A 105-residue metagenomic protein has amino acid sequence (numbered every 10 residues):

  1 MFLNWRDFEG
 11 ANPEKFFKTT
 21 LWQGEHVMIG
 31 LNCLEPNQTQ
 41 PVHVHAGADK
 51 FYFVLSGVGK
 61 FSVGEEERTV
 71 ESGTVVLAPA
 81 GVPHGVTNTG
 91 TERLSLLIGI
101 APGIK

Functional and structural regions predicted by a protein language model:
M1-V27, P41: A short, N-terminal "cap"/entry segment at the start of jelly-roll beta-barrel domains of the cupin/DSBH fold
E25-V27, N32, V58, E66-R68: Well-ordered beta-strand scaffold positions
G30-H45: Conserved short histidine dyad/triad with adjacent acidic residue
C33, A46-F61, G99: Short, conserved beta-strand element in jelly-roll/cupin
T39-P41, K60, V76, A80-V86: Histidine-centered metal-chelating micro-motifs
V58-K60, E67, P83, R93: Structural motif
E66-A80: Short acidic-glycine-tyrosine-enriched beta hairpin
A80-K105: Ligand-binding loop in jelly-roll beta-barrel domains
